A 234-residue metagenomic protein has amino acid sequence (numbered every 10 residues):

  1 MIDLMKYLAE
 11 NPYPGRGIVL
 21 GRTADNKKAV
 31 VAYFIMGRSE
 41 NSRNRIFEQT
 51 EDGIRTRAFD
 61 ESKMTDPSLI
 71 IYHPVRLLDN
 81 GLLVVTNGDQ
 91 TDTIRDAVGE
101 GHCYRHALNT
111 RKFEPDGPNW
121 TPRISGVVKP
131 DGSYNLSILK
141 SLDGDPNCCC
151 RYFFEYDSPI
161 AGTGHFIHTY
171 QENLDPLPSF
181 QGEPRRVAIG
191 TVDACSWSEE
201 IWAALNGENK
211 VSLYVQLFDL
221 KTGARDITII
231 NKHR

Functional and structural regions predicted by a protein language model:
M1-R234: Conserved short alpha-helical segments that host acidic/polar catalytic motifs at enzyme active sites
